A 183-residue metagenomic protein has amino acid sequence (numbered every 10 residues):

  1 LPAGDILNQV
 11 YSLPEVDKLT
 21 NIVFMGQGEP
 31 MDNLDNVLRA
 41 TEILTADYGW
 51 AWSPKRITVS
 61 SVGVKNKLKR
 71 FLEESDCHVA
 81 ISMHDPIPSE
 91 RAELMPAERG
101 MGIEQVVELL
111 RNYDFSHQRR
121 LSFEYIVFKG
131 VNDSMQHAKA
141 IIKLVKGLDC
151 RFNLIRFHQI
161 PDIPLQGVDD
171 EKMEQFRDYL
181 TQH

Functional and structural regions predicted by a protein language model:
L1: Local cysteine-cluster metal-coordination motifs and their immediate loop/turn environment, predominantly Fe-S cluster
D5-L180: Conserved AdoMet/S-adenosylmethionine-binding subsite of the radical SAM
H183: Conserved dinucleotide-binding and phosphotransfer motif residues
